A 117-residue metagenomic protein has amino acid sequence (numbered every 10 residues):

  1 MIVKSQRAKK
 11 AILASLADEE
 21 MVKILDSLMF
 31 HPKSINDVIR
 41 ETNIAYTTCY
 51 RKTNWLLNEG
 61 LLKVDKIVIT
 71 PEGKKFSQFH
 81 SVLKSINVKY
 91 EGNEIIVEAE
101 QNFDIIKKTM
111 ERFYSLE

Functional and structural regions predicted by a protein language model:
S5-E20, S34, I67-Y90: Short, cationic-aromatic polyanion-contact patches
V22-D26: Pre-recognition alpha-helix immediately N-terminal to the DNA-recognition helix within helix-turn-helix or winged-helix
V38, C49, T53-L56: Basic amphipathic alpha-helical segments that dock to polyanions
E41: Residues within the alpha-helical elements of helix-turn-helix
G60-L61, K66: Glycine-centered, phosphate/nucleic-acid-interacting loop/turn motifs that mediate DNA/RNA or nucleotide
K84-E117: Amphipathic alpha-helical dimerization/coiled-coil segments that flank or bridge DNA-binding/regulatory modules
